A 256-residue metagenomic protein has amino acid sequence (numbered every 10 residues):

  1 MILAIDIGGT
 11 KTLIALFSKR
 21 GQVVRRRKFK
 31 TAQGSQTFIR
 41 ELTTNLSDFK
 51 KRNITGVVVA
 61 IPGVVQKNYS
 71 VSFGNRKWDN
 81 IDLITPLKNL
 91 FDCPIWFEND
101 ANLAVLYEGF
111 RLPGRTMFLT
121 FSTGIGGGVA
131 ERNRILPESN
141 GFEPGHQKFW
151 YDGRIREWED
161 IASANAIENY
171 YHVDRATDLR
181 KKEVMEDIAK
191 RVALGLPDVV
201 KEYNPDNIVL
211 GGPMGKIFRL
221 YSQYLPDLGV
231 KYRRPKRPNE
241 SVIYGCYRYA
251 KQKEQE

Functional and structural regions predicted by a protein language model:
M1-G56, V65-N68, L87-C93, Y107-M117 (+2 more regions): ATP-binding/phosphotransfer module of carbohydrate and carboxylate kinases, centering on a glycine-rich
S70-N80: A charged helix-plus-loop insertion that forms the helical arch/lid used to bind and gate nucleic-acid substrates
I95-D100: General beta-strand structural signal in soluble alpha/beta enzymes
A101-V105: Active-site-adjacent loop/helix segments that line or gate small-molecule/cofactor pockets in enzymes
E131: A cytosolic small-molecule/anion-sensing beta-strand core signal
